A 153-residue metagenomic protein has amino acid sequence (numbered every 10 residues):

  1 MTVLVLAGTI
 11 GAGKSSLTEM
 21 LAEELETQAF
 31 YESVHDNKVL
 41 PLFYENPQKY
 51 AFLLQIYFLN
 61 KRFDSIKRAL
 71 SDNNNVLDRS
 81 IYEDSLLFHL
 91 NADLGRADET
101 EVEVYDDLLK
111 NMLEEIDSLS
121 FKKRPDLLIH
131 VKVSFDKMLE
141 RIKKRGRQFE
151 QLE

Functional and structural regions predicted by a protein language model:
M1-V3: Pre-Walker A (Motif I) flank of P-loop NTPase domains
L6: Hydrophobic anchor at the beta1->P-loop junction of P-loop NTPases
T9: P-loop (Walker A) phosphate-binding loop of NTP-binding proteins
K14: Conserved lysine of the Walker
L17, L21: Hydrophobic positions on the alpha1 helix immediately C-terminal to the Walker A/P-loop
E23-R62, L86-F88: Conserved substrate/cofactor phosphate-moiety recognition/catalytic segment in nucleotide-dependent phosphotransferases
R62-T100, V104-Y105: A basic- and aromatic-enriched beta-loop-alpha substructure that forms the phosphate/nucleotide- and DNA/RNA-contacting
L87-E153: A glycine- and Lys/Arg-enriched "phosphate-lid" helix/loop adjacent to the NTP-binding pocket of small-molecule kinases
